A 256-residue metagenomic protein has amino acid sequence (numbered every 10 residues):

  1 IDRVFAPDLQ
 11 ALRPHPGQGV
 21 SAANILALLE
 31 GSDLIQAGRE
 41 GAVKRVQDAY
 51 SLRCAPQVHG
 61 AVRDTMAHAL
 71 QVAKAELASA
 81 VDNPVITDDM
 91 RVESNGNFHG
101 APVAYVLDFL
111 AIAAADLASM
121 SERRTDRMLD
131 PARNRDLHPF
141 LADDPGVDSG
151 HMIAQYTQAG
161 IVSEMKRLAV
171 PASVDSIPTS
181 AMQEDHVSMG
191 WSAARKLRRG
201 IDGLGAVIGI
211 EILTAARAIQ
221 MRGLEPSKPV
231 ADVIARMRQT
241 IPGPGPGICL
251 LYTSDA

Functional and structural regions predicted by a protein language model:
I1-S254: C-terminal auxiliary extensions adjacent to catalytic cores
